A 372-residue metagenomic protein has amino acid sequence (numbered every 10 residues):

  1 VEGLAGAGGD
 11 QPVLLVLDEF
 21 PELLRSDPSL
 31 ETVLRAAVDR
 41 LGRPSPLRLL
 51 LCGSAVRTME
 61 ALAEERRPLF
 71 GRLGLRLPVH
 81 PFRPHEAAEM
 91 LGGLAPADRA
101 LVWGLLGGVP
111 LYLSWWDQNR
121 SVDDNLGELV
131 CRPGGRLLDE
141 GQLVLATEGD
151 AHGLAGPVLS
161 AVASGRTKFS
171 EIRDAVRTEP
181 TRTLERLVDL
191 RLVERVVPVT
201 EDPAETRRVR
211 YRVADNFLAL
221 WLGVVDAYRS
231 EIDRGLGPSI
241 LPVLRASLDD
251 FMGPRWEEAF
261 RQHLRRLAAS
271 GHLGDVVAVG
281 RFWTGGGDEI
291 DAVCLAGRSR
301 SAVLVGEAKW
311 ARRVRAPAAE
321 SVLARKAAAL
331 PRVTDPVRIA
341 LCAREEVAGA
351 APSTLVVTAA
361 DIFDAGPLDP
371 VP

Functional and structural regions predicted by a protein language model:
V1-P238: Phosphate-binding site recognition
V209-P372: A cross-kingdom feature that marks ATP-driven nucleic-acid transaction machinery
